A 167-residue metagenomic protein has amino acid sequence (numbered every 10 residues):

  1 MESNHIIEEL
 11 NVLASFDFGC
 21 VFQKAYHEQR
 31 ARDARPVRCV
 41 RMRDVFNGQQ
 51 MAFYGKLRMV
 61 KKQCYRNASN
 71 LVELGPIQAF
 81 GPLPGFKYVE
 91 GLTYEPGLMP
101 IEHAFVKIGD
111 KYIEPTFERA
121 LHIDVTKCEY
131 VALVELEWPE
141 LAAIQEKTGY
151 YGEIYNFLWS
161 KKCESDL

Functional and structural regions predicted by a protein language model:
M1-L167: A structural boundary/capping signal
